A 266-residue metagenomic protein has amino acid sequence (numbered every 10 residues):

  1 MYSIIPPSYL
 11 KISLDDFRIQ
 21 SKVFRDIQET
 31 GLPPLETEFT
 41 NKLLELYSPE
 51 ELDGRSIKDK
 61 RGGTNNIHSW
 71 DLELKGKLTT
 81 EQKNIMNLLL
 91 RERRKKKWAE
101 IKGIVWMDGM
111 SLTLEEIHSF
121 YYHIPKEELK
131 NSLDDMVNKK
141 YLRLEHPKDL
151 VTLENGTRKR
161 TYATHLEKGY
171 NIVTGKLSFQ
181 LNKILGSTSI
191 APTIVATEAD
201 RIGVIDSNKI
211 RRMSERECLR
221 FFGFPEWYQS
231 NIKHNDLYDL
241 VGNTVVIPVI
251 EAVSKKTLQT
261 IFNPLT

Functional and structural regions predicted by a protein language model:
M1-H68, E73, T80, I85-N87: Flexible, glycine-/basic-rich loop-and-beta segments that form/coincide with the SAM-dependent methyltransferase
E50-T266: C-terminal target-recognition/interaction regions appended to catalytic cores
